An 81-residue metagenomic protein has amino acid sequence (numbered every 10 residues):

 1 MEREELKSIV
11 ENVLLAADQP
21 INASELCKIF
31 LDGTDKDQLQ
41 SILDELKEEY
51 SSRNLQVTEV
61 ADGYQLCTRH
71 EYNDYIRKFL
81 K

Functional and structural regions predicted by a protein language model:
M1, F79-K81: Short amphipathic alpha-helical boundary/capping segments
E2-E5, D44-D74: Charged low-complexity interaction tracts in eukaryotic proteins
R3-A17: Positively charged, polyanion-binding regions of nucleic-acid-associated proteins
S8-N12, S41, E59: Amphipathic alpha-helical interaction segments
V13-N22, T34: Short capping segments at the starts of secondary-structure elements
N22-I29: A short acidic, leucine-rich amphipathic alpha-helix
T34-L43: Short amphipathic alpha-helical interaction segments
